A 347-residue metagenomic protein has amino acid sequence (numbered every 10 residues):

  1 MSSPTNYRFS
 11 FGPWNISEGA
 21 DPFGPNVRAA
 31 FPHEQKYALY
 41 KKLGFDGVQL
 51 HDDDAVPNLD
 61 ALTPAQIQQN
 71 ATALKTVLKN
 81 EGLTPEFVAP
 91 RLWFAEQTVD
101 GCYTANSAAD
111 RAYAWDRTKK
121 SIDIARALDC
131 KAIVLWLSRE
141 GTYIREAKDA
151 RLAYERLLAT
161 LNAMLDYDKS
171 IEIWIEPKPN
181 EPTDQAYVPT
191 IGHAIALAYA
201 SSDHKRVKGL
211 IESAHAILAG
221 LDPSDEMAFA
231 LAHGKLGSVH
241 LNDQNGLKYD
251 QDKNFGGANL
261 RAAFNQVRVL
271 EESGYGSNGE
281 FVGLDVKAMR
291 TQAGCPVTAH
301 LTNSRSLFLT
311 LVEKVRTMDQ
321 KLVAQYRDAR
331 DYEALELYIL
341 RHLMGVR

Functional and structural regions predicted by a protein language model:
S2-D46, K119, D123-R126, K131 (+5 more regions): Histidine-acidic metal/acid-base catalytic patches
P4-G12, A71-A95, I124-R126: Glycine-rich, aromatic-flanked loop segments that form ligand/cofactor-binding clefts across common enzyme folds
G12-I16, H51-D54, A89-W93, L135-E140 (+3 more regions): Short loop/turn segments at strand-loop or loop-helix junctions that form parts of catalytic or ligand-binding pockets
G19-P25, D54-Q69, F94-A112, L137-R151 (+2 more regions): Surface-exposed, active-site-proximal loop segments in enzymatic domains
R28-K36, A61-K75: Aromatic- and glycine-enriched glycan-recognition loops and surfaces that form the carbohydrate-binding subsites
F45-P57: Active-site loop/lid in soluble adenylation, ligation, and acyl-transfer enzymes
I67-G82, T160, M164, V269: Catalytic-core regions built around general acid/base machinery
E81-D100, I133-I144, P179-P182, A186: Substrate-binding cleft and catalytic face of glycoside hydrolase catalytic domains, especially the flexible beta-alpha
